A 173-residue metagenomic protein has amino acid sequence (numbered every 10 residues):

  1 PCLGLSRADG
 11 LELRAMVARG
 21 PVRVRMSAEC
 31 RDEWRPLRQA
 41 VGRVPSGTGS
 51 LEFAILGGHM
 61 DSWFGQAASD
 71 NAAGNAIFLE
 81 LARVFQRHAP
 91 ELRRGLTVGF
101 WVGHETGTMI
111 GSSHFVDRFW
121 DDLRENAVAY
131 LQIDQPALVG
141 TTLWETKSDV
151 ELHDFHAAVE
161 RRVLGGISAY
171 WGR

Functional and structural regions predicted by a protein language model:
P1-E12, V17, G49-S50, W101-R173: Metal-dependent peptidase/peptidase-like ectodomains
P1-S69, L79-G95, D117: Soluble metallo-hydrolase cores and metallopeptidase-like ectodomains found primarily in the secretory/periplasmic
W63, D70, G103-G107: Glycine-/small-residue-rich active-site loops that bind phosphorylated ligands and cofactors
Q66-D70, T142-E145: Short, solvent-exposed loop/turn segments at secondary-structure boundaries
N71-A72, S113: "Short basic amphipathic alpha-helical interaction patches in structured regions
G74-F78: Alpha-helical transmembrane segments that form the membrane-embedded catalytic/substrate-binding core of multi-pass
T97-G99: A structural signal for isolated positions on well-ordered beta-strands in alpha/beta enzyme cores
